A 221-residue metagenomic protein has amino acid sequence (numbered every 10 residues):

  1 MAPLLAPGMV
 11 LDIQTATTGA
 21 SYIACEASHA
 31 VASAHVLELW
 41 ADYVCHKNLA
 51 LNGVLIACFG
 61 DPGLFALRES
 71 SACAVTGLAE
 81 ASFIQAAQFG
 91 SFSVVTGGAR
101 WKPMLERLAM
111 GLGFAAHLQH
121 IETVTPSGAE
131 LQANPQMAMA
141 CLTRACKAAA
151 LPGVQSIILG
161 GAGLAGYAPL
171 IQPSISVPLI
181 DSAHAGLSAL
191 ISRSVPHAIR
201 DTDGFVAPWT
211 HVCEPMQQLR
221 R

Functional and structural regions predicted by a protein language model:
M1-M9: A short, Lys/Arg-enriched amphipathic alpha-helix followed by its capping loop at the start of a domain
M9-L37, A129-N134: N-terminal beta-loop-helix "entrance" segment that forms/cooperates in small-molecule cofactor or anionic ligand
A30-A50, A140-G153: Short, well-structured alpha-helical segments in soluble
L51-C58, G153-A162: Periplasmic-binding protein-like
R68-F89, I171-L190: Short, acidic/small-residue loops that bind anionic groups at enzyme active sites
T76-A115: Conserved beta-alpha
G98, E106-G160: Active-site rim beta-loop-alpha module in soluble metabolic enzymes
H184, S188-A189, H197-R221: C-terminal functional extensions of proteins
